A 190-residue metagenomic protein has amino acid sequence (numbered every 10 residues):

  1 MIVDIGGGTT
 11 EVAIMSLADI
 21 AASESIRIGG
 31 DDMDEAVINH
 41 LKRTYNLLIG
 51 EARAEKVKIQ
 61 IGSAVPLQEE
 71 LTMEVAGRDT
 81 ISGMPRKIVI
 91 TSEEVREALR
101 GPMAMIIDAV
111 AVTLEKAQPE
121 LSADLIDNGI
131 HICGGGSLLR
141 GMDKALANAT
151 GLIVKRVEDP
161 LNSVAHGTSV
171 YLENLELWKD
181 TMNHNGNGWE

Functional and structural regions predicted by a protein language model:
M1-A22, E69, R140, T168: Gly/Thr-rich phosphate-binding beta-strand-loop-beta motif of the actin/hexokinase/Hsp70
D4, V37, V110, I132 (+1 more regions): Residue-level signature of catalytic and energy-coupling elements of molecular machines, predominantly ATP/GTP-dependent
L17-R100, L125: Phosphate-binding glycine-rich/basic clefts of nucleotide- and phosphate-handling proteins, predominantly
D19-A21, A123-N128, T150-I153: Short, surface-exposed connector motifs at secondary-structure boundaries
L47-E51, L114-A123, W178-M182: Active-site phosphate-binding and catalytic loops of NTP-dependent enzymes
A98-L125, Y171-N174: Phosphate/ATP-binding catalytic cores across multiple sugar-kinase/actin-like superfamilies, primarily ASKHA
S122-L146: Glycine-rich phosphate-binding loops at beta-strand->alpha-helix junctions
K155-E190: Glycine-rich phosphate-binding/hydrolytic loop that grips phosphoryl groups
